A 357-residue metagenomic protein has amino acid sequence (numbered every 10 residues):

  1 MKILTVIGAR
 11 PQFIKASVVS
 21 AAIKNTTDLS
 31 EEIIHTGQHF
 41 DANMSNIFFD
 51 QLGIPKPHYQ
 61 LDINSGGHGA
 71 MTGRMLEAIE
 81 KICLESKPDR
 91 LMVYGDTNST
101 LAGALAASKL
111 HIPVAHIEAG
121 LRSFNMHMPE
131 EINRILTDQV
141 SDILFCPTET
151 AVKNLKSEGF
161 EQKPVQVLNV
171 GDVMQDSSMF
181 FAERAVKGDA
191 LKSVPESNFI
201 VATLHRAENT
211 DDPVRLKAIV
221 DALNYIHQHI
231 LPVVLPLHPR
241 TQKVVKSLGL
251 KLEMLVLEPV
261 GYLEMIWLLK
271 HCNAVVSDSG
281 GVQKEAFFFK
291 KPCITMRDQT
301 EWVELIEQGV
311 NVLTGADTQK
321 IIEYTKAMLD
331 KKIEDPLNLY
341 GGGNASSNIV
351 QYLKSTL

Functional and structural regions predicted by a protein language model:
L4-A9, F13-A22, F48, Q60-Q162: Active-site and donor-binding regions of nucleotide-sugar-utilizing enzymes
L29-M71: Conserved nucleotide-sugar phosphate-binding/catalytic loop shared by glycosyltransferases and other
Q38, N46, R184-H271: Donor-nucleotide binding loops and adjacent catalytic segments primarily of GT-B fold Leloir glycosyltransferases
H39, N43, D62, V140-P213 (+2 more regions): A nucleotide-sugar donor-handling region in carbohydrate enzymes
F49, T150, V312-L357: Leloir-type glycosyltransferase catalytic cores
I82-D89, V194-P195, H229, H271 (+1 more regions): Glycine-rich phosphate-binding loop signature in dinucleotide/nucleotide-binding domains
V93-Y94, H116, L144, L268-L305: A donor-sugar binding/catalytic signature common to diverse glycosyltransferases and related nucleotide-sugar
V256, F287-E334: Nucleotide-sugar donor-binding patch of glycosyltransferase catalytic domains
